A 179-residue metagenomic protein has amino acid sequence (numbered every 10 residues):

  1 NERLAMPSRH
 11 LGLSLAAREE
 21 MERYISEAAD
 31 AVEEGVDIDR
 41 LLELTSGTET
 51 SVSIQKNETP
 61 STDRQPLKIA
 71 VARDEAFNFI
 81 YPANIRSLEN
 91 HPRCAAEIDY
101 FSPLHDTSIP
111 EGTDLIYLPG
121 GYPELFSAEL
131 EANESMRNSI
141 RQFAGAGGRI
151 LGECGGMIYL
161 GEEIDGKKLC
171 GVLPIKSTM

Functional and structural regions predicted by a protein language model:
N1, Y100, G152-E153: General beta-strand structural signal in soluble alpha/beta enzymes
N1-N57: Internal gly/pro-rich beta-alpha loop/helix module that stabilizes soluble enzyme cofactors or their anionic handles
L4-G12, P82-N84, A128, E162-E163: Short acidic, glycine/serine/threonine-rich loops at helix termini
L11-G12, I116-P119, K167-V172: Short, hinge-like loop/turn segments at secondary-structure boundaries
E19-R23, V36, F79, A83-S87 (+2 more regions): Conserved active-site and cofactor/substrate-binding residues in soluble primary-metabolism enzymes
S61-D63: Short, flexible hinge/linker loops that cap or flank conserved catalytic cores
Q65-N133, N138-F143: Phosphate-binding active sites in nucleotide-utilizing proteins
P123-M179: Cysteine-nucleophile active-site neighborhood
